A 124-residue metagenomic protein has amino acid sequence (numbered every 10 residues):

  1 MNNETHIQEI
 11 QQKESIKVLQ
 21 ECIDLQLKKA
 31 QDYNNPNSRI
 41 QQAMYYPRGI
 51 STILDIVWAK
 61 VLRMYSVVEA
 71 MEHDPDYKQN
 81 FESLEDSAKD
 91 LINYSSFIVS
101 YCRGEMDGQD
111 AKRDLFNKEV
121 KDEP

Functional and structural regions predicted by a protein language model:
M1-P124: Intrinsically disordered, low-complexity regulatory regions that flank transcription factor DNA-binding cores
